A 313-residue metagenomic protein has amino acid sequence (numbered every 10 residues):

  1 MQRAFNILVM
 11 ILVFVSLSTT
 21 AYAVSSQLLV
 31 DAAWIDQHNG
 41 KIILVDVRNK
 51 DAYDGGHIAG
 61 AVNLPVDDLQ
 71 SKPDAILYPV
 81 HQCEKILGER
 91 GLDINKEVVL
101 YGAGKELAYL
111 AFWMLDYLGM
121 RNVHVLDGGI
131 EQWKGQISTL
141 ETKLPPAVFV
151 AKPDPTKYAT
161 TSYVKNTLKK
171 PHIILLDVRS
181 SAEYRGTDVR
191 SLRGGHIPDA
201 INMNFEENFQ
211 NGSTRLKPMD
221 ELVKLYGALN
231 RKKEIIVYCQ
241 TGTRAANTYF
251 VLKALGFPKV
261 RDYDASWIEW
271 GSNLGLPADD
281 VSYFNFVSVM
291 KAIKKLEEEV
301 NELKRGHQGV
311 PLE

Functional and structural regions predicted by a protein language model:
M1, S18-T20: Short, intrinsically disordered, low-complexity terminal segments
M1-L8: Bacterial N-terminal signal peptides that target proteins for export
L8-S18: Bacterial N-terminal signal peptides
A21-I43, K50-I174, V178, A182-E313: Rhodanese-like catalytic fold shared by cysteine-dependent sulfurtransferases and DSP/PTP-type phosphatases
